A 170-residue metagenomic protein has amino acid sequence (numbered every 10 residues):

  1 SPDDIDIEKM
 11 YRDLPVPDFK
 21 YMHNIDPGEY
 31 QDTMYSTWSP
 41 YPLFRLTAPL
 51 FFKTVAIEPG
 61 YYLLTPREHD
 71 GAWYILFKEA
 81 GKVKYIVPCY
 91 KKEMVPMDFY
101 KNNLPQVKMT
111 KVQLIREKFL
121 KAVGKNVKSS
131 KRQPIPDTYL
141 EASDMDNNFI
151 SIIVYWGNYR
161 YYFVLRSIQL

Functional and structural regions predicted by a protein language model:
S1-I57, T65-L170: Extended, well-structured beta-strand/loop surface patches that form recognition or cofactor-anchoring regions within
